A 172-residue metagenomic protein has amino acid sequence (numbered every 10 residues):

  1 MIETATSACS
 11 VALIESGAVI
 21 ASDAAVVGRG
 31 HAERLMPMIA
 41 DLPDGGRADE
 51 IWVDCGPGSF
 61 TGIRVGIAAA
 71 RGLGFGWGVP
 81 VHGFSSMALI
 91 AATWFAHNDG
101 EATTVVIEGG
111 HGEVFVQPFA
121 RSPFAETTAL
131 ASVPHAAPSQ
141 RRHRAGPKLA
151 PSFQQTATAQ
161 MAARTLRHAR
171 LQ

Functional and structural regions predicted by a protein language model:
M1-R34, L42-D44, H82-Q172: Oxyanion-binding and handling regions
I2, S7, A48-W52, G56 (+2 more regions): Generic hydrophobic-segment detector
P37-M38, V65: Short, conserved active-site loops that position catalytic residues or coordinate cofactors/metal ions across diverse
I39, A70, A91: Generic structural marker for isolated residues within well-ordered, non-membrane alpha-helices of soluble domains
I39-E50: Phosphate/pyrophosphate-binding loops at sites that engage ATP/ADP/AMP, CoA/4′-phosphopantetheine, polyphosphate
W52-G83: DPxDG-like acidic metal-binding loop motif
